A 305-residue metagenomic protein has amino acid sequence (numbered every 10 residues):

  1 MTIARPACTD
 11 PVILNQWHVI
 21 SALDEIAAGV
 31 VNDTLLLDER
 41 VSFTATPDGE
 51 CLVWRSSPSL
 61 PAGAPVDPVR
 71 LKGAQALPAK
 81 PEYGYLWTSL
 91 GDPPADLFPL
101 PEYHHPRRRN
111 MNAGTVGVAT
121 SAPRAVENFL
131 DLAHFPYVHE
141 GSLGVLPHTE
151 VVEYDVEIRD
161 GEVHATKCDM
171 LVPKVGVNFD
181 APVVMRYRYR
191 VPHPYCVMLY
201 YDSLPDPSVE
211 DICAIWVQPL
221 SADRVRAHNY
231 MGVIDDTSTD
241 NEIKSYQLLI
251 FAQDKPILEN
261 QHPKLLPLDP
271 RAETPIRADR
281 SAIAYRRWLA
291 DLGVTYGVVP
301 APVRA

Functional and structural regions predicted by a protein language model:
M1-I3: Extended, low-complexity, charged intrinsically disordered regions
R5-L14, V19-N110: Rieske [2Fe-2S] iron-sulfur-binding domain
G49, P94-A305: C-terminal catalytic domain of Rieske-type non-heme iron oxygenases
